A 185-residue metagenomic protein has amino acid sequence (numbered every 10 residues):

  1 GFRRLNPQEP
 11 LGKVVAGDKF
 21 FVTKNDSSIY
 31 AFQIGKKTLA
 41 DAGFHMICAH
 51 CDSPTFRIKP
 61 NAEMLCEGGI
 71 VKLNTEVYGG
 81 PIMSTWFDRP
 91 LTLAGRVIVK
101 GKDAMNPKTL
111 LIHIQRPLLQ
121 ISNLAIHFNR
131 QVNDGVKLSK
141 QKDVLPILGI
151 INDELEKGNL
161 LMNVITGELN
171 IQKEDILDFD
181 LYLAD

Functional and structural regions predicted by a protein language model:
G1-D185: N-terminal hydrophobic/helix-forming segments and targeting peptides
